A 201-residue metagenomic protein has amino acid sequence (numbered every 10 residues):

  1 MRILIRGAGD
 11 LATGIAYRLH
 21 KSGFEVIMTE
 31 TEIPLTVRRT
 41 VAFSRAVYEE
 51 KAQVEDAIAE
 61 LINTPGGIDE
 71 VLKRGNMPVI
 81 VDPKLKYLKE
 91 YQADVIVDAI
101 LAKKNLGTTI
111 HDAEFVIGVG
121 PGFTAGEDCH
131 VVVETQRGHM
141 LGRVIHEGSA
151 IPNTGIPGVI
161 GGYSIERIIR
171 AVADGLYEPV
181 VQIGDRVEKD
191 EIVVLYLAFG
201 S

Functional and structural regions predicted by a protein language model:
M1-S201: Well-ordered secondary-structure scaffolds
